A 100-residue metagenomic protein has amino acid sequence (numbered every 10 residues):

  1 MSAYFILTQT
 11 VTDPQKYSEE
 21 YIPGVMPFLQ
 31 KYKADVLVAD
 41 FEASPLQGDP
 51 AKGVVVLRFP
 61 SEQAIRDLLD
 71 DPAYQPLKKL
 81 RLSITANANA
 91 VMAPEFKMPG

Functional and structural regions predicted by a protein language model:
M1-G53, F59-D70, P94-G100: Short S/T/G/P-rich N-terminal loop/turn motif that feeds into the first structured element of a domain
I65-M92: C-terminal structural segments of small proteins and small subunits
